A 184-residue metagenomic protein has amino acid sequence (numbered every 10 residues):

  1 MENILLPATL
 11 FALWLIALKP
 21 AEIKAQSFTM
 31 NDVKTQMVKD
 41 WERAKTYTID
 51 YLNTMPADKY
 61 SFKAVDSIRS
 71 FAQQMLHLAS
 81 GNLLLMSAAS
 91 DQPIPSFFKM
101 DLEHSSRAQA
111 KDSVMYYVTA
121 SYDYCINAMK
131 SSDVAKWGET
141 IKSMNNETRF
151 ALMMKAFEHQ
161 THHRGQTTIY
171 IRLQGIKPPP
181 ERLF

Functional and structural regions predicted by a protein language model:
M1-M30: Bacterial Sec-dependent N-terminal signal peptides
I23-T46: Short N-terminal segments immediately surrounding and downstream of signal-peptide cleavage
Q26-D32, Q92-R107: Acidic/histidine-rich, surface-exposed loop or edge segments in extracytoplasmic proteins
V38-E42, I49, K59-D101, I141-F184: Short, contiguous alpha-helical
Y47, Y51-L52, M86, Y124 (+1 more regions): Well-ordered alpha-helical scaffold segments within catalytic/enzyme domains
S106-T140, A151-Q160: Acidic/histidine-rich alpha-helical segments that form the ligand environment of transition-metal centers
